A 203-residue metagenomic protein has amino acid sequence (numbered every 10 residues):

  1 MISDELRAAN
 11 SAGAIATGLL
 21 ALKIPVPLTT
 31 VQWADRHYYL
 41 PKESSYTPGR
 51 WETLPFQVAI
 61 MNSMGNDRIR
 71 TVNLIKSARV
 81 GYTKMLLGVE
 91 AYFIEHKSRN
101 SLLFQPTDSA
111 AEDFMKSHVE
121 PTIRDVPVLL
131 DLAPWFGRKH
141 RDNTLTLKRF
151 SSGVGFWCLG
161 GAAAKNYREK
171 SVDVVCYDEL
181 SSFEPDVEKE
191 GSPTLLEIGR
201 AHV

Functional and structural regions predicted by a protein language model:
M1-R200: Phosphate/NTP-binding elements of NTP-utilizing enzymes
